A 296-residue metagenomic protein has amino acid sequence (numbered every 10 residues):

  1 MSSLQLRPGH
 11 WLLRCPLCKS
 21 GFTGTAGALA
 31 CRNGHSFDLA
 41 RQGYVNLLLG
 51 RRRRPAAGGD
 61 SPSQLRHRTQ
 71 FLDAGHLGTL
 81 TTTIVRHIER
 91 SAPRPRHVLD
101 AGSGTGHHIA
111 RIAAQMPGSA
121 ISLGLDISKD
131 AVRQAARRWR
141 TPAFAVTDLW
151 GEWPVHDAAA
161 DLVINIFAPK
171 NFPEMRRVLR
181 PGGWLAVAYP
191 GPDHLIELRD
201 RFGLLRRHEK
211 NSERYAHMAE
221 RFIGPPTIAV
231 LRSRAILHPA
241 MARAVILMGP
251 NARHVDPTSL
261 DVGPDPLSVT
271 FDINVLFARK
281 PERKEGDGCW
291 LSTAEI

Functional and structural regions predicted by a protein language model:
M1-A57: N-terminal auxiliary segments of SAM/dcSAM-dependent transferases
G9-W11, V230-I296: Conserved Class I S-adenosyl-L-methionine
G21-T23, R214-V230, G249-S259: A SAM-dependent methyltransferase catalytic signature shared across enzymes that methylate proteins
R54, G59-T83, H87: Class I SAM-dependent methyltransferase Rossmann-like catalytic core, especially the SAM/SAH-binding loop
H97-D100, T105-E152: Class I SAM-dependent methyltransferase SAM/SAH-binding core
G151-L162: A short acidic, Gly/Pro-enriched loop at the edge of an enzyme's catalytic core that lines a small-molecule cofactor
F172-W184: A short glycine-rich, Lys/Arg-flanked "PGG" loop and its adjoining helix->strand segment in the class I
W184-R214: Conserved class I S-adenosyl-L-methionine
